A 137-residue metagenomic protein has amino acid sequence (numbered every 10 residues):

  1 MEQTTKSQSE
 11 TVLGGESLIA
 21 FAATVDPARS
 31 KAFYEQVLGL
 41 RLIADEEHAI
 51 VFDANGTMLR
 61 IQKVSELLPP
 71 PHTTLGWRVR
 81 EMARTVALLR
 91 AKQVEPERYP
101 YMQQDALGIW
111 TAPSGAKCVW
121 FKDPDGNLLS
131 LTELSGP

Functional and structural regions predicted by a protein language model:
M1-A28, M58, H72-L75, T132-P137: N-terminal beta-strand motif that seeds the catalytic metal site of vicinal oxygen chelate
E2, R41-V79, E97-R98, S114 (+2 more regions): Conserved short beta-strand elements that form part of the metal-binding/catalytic scaffold of enzyme active sites
T4-S7, R60-Q62, Q104-W110: A short, acidic/glycine-rich surface segment
K6, T11, F33-Q36, L75 (+2 more regions): Preference for short coil/turn "hinge" residues that link or interrupt alpha-helices
T11-L13, L68, T111-A112: A short, mixed-charge helix-start or loop-turn motif at secondary-structure junctions
G14-S17, F21-L59, V64-E66, R84: Core segments of cupin and vicinal oxygen chelate
D26-A28, L75-L128, E133-G136: Vicinal oxygen chelate
